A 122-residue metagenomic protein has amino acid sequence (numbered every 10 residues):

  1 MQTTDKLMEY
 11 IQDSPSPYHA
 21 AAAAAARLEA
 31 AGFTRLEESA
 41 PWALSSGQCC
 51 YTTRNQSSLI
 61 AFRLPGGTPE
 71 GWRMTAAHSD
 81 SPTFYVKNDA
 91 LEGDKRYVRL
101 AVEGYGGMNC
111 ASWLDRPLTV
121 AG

Functional and structural regions predicted by a protein language model:
M1-G122: N-terminal hydrophobic/helix-forming segments and targeting peptides
